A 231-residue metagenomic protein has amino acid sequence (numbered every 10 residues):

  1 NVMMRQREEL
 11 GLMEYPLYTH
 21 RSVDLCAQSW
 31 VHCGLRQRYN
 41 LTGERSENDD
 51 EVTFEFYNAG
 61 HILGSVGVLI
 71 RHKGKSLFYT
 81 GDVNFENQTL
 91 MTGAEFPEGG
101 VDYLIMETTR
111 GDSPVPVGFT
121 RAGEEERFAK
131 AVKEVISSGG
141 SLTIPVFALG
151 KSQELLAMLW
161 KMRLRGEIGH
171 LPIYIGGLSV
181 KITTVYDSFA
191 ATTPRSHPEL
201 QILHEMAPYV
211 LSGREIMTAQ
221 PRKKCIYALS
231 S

Functional and structural regions predicted by a protein language model:
N1-E154, W160-E167, P172: His/Asp/Glu-rich metal-coordinating catalytic cores of metallo-dependent phosphodiesterases/hydrolases acting on
F128-S231: Hard-cation-handling environments
